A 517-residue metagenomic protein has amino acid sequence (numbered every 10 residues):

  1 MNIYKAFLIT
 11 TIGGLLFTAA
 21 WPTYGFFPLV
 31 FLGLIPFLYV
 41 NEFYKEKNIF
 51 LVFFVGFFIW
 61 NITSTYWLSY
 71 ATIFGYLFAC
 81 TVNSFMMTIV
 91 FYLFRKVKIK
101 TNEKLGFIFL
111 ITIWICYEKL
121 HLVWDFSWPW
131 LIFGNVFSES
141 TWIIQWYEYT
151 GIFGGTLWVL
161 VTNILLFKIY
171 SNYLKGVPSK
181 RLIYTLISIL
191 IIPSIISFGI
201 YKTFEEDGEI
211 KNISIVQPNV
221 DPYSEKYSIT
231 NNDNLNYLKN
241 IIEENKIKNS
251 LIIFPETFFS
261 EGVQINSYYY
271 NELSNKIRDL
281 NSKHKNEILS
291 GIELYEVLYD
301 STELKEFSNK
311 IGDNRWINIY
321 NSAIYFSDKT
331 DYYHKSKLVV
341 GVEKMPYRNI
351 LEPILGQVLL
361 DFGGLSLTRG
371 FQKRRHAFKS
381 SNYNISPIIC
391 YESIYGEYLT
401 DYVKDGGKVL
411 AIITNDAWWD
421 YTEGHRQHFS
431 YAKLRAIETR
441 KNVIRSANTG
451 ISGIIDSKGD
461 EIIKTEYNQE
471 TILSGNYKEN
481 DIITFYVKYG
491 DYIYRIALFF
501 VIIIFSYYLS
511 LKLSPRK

Functional and structural regions predicted by a protein language model:
M1-F204, Y421, A432-R435, A447-T449 (+3 more regions): Membrane-embedded alpha-helical bundles of multi-pass enzymes that act on lipidic or dolichyl-linked glycan substrates
W21-P36, W60, Q217-P218, N249-Q264 (+2 more regions): Short, conserved active-site loops that position catalytic residues or coordinate cofactors/metal ions across diverse
V40-N41, W67-L68, L93, I241-K248 (+2 more regions): Alpha-helix C-terminal capping segments
A79, N83, Y227-L235, T422-H425: Flexible, glycine- and charge-enriched loops at secondary-structure boundaries
V90, F94, K239-I242, I277 (+1 more regions): Generic structural signal for well-ordered alpha-helices, preferentially at hydrophobic/aromatic core positions
D125, G208-I210, K283, E438: Short, well-ordered coil/turn elements that cap or connect secondary structure elements
T141-I143, L190-N281: Membrane-interface segments at or immediately adjacent to transmembrane helices that form the boundary between
P255-K517: Solvent-exposed soluble domains appended to multi-pass membrane proteins
